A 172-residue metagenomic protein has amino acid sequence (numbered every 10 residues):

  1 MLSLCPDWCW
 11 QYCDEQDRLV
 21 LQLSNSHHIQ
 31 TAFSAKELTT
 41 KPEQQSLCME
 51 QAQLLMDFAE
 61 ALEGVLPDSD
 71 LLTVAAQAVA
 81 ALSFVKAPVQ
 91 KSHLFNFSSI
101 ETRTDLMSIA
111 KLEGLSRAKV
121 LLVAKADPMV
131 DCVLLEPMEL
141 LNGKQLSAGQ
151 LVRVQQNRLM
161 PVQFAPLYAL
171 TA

Functional and structural regions predicted by a protein language model:
M1-R117, E139-A148, F164-A172: Mixed-charge, low-complexity intrinsically disordered regions
P6-D7, L122, V130-D131, V154-Q156: N-terminal, helix-rich and Lys/Arg-enriched segments in bacterial and organellar proteins
S116-V133, P137: Short beta-strand-centered aromatic/proline hotspots
G149-F164: Structured surface patches comprising rigid loops and adjacent beta-strands/short helices at the edges of well-ordered
